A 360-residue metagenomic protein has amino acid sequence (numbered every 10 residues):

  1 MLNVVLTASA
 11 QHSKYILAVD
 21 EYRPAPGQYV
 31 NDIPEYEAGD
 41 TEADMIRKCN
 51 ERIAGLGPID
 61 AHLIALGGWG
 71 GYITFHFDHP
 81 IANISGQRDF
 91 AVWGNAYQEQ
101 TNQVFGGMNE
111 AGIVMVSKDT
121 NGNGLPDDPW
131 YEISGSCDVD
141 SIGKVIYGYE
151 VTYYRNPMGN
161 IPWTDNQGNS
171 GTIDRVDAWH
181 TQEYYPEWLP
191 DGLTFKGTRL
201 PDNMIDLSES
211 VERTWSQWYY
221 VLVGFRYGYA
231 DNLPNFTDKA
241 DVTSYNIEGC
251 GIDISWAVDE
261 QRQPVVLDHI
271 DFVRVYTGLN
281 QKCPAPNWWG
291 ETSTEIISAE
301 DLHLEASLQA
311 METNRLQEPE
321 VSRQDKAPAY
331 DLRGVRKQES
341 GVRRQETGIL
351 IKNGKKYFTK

Functional and structural regions predicted by a protein language model:
M1-Q11: Bacterial Sec-dependent N-terminal signal peptides
Q11-E110, G135-L308: A domain-level signal for the mature, folded cores of soluble proteins
Q103-F105, T120-P129, V145: Acidic, glycine-anchored loop motifs typical of Ca2+
M115-D119: Predominantly extracellular/luminal cell-surface or secreted proteins
E300, L304-R336: Residue-level detector of functionally pivotal "anchor" positions at catalytic/ligand-binding pockets or at interdomain
Q317, Q338, R343-Q345: Intrinsically disordered, low-complexity repeat regions of secreted/extracellular protein precursors
V321, T347-K360: C-terminal tail/sorting-segment detector
